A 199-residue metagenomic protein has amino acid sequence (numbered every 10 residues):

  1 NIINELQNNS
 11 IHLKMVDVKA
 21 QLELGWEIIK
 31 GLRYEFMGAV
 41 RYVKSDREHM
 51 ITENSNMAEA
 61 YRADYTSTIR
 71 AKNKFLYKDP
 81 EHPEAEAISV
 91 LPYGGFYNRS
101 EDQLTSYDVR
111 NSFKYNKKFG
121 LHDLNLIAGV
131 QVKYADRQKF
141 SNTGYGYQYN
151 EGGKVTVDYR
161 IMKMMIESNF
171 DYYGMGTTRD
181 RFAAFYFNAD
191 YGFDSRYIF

Functional and structural regions predicted by a protein language model:
N1, E53-I88, Q138-Y172: Surface-exposed loop/turn segments flanking beta-strands in extracellular/periplasmic regions
I2-H49, G94-F119, D123-N125, K133-K139 (+1 more regions): Outer-membrane beta-barrel transmembrane strands
